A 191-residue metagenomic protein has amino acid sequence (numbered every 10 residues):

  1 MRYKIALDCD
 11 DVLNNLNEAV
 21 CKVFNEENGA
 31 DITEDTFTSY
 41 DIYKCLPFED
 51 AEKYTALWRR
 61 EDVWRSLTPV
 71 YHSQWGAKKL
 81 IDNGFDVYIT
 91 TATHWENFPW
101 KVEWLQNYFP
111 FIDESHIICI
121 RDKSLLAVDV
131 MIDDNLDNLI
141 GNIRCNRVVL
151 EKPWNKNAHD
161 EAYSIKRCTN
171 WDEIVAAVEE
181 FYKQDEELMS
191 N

Functional and structural regions predicted by a protein language model:
M1-K53: Active-site neighborhood of HAD-like aspartate-dependent phosphohydrolases
I32, S39-K78: Metal-dependent phosphoesterase signature
Y40, R121-V128, N155-N157, W171-A176: A short acidic, often aromatic-flanked loop/helix-cap motif at beta-alpha or helix-coil junctions that lines enzyme
W64-T68, S73-L105: Substrate-recognition element of Asp-dependent hydrolases with the DxDx(T/V) motif
T90-G141: Substrate-recognition "cap/lid" segment bordering the active-site pocket of phosphatases
W104-I120, A162-E179: Structural recognition of alpha->loop->beta junctions
I132-T169: Acidic, Mg2+-coordinating phosphoryl-transfer loop and its flanking beta/alpha structural elements, shared across
